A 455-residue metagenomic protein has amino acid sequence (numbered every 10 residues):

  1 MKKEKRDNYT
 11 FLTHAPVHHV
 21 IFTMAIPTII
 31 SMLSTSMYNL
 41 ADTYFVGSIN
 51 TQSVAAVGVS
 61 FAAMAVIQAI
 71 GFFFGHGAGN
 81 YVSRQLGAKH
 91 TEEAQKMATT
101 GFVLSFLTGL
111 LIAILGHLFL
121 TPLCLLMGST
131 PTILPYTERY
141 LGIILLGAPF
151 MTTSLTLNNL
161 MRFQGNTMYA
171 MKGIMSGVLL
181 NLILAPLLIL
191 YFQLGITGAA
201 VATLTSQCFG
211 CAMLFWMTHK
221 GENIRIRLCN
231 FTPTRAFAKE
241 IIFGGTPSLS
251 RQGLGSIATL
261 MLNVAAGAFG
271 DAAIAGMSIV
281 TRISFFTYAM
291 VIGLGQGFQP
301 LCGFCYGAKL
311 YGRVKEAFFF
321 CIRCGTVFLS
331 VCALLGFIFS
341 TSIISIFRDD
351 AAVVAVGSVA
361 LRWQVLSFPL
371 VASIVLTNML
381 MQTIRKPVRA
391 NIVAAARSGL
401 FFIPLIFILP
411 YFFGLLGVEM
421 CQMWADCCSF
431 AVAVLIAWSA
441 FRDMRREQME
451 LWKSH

Functional and structural regions predicted by a protein language model:
M1-A25, V82-P149, Y191-T246, C302-S367 (+1 more regions): Short alpha-helical transmembrane segments in multi-pass integral membrane proteins
L12-Y44, S48-I49, A65-G77, Y81 (+6 more regions): N-terminal transmembrane alpha-helices
T23-D42, I143, G177, S206-G210 (+4 more regions): Transmembrane helical elements of multi-pass membrane transporters/channels
L33, M37-A55, C124-P131, L187-L194 (+5 more regions): Helix-terminus/linker motif at the lipid-water interface of multi-pass membrane proteins
F45-A65, P131-Y136, I196-T197, F237-G244 (+5 more regions): Interfacial/gating helices of multi-pass transporter permease domains
V54-I114, M151-A170, G276-S340, V371-V393: Small-residue-rich hydrophobic transmembrane alpha-helices
V66-A69, N181-A185, G210-F215, F286-A289 (+3 more regions): Hydrophobic transmembrane alpha-helices of multi-pass small-molecule transporters
G75, I144-R162, K172-N181, A199-A212 (+4 more regions): Short runs within selected transmembrane alpha-helices of multi-pass transporters and secretion channels
